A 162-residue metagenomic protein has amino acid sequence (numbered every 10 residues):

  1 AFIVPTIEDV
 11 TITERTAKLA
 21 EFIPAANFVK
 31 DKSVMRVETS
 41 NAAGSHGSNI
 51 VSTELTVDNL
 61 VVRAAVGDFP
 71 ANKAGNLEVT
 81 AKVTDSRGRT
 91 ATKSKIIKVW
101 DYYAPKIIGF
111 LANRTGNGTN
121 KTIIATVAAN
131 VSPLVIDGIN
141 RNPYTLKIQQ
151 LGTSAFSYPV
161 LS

Functional and structural regions predicted by a protein language model:
A1-F2, A65, T90-V99: Edge beta-strands of extracellular beta-sandwich domains
F2-D9, K98-I107: Extracellular interdomain linker/stem segments of modular secreted and single-pass surface proteins
T11-M35, N113-I123: Short, solvent-exposed loop/linker segments at the N-terminal edge of repeated beta-sheet extracellular domains
D31-G47, T126-I139: Acidic, Ser/Thr
S45-E54, N140-L146: Solvent-exposed loop segments of extracellular immunoglobulin-like
D68-L77, S162: Surface-exposed, short loops/turns at beta-strand junctions within beta-sandwich domains
V79-A81: Hydrophobic/tyrosine-rich beta-strand signature of extracellular beta-sandwich/beta-rich modules, prominently
V83-R89: Short, solvent-exposed loop/turn segments at the edges of extracellular beta-sandwich modules
